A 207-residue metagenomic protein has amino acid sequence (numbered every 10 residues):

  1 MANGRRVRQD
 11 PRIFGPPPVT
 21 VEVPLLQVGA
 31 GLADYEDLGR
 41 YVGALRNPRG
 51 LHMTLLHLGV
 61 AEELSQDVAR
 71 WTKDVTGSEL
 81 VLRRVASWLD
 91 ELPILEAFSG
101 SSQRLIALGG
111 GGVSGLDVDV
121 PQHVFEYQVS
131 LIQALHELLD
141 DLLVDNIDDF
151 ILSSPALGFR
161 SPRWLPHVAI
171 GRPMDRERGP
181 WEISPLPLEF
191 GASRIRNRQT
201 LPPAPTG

Functional and structural regions predicted by a protein language model:
A2-G207: Histidine-dependent nucleotide/RNA phosphoesterase domain, centered on the 2H-phosphoesterase fold with its duplicated
